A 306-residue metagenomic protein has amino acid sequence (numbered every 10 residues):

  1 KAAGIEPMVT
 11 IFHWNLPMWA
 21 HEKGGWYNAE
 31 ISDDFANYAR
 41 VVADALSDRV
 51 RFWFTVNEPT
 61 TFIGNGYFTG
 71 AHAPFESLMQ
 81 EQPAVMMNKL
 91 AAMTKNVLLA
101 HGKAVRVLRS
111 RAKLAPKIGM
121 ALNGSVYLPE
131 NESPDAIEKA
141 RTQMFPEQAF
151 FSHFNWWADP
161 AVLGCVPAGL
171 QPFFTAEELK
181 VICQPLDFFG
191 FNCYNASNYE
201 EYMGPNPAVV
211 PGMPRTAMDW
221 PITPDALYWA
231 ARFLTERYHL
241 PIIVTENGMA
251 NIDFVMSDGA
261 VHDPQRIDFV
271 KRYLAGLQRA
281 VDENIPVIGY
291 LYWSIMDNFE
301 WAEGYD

Functional and structural regions predicted by a protein language model:
A2-V261, Q265-D306: Active-site region of glycoside hydrolase catalytic domains
